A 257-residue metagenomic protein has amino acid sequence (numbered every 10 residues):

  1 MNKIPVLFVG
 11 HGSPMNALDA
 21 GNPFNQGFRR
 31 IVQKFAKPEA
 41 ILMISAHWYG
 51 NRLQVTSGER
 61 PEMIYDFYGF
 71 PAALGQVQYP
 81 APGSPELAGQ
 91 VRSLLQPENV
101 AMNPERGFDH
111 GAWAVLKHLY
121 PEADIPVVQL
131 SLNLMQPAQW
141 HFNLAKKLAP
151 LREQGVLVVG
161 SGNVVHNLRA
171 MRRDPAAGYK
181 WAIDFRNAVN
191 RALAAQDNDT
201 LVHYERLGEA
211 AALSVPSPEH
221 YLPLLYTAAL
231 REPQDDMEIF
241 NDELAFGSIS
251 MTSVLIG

Functional and structural regions predicted by a protein language model:
M1-N2, G257: Basic/polar N-terminal segments that are highly enriched at the extreme N-terminus, encompassing both cleavable
N2-E98: A short aromatic-anchored loop/beta-hairpin motif
P5-V9, A40-S45, L130, L151-V164 (+1 more regions): Beta-strand elements within well-structured catalytic alpha/beta cores of enzymes that handle phosphate/sulfate esters
L7-F8, D66-A72, P121-V128, V202-H203: Short, basic/glycine-rich phosphate-binding loops at helix/coil junctions that contact nucleotide phosphates
S13, W48, L134, N163-V165: Short, glycine/serine-rich, charged loops/turns that create anion-binding and catalytic segments at active sites
P23-K34, Q139-Q154: Long, well-ordered alpha-helical scaffolding segments within enzyme catalytic domains, especially pronounced
A88-F142: Internal, conserved structured core segments that host functional sites
I125-P126, Q136, F142-N143, P150-L157 (+1 more regions): Surface-exposed, charge/polar-rich loops and edge strands
